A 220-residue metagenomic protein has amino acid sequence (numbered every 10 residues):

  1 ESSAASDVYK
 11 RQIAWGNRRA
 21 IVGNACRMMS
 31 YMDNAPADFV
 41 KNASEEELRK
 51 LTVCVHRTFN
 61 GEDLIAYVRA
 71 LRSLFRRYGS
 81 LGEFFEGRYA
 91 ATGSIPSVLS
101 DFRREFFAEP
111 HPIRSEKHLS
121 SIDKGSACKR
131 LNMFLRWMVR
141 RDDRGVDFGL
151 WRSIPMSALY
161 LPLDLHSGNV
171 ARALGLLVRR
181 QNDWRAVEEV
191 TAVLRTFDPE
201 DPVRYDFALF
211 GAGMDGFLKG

Functional and structural regions predicted by a protein language model:
E1-A5, Y9: Single conserved hydrophobic/aromatic residue that forms the stacking wall/gate of nucleotide- or nucleobase-binding
A4, A20, N24, D63 (+2 more regions): Residue-level detector of well-ordered alpha-helical segments, enriched for hydrophobic/aromatic packing positions
D7, G16-A20, N24-C26, N34-P36 (+1 more regions): Gly/Gly-Pro- and Ser/Thr-rich, intrinsically disordered tail segments characteristic of DNA damage-repair and tolerance
N24-M28, F85-G87: "Short basic amphipathic alpha-helical interaction patches in structured regions
M28-M32, E46, G211-D215: A short structural micro-motif
Y31-F84: Hydrophobic/aromatic-rich structural module bridging two neighboring secondary-structure elements via a short loop
L81-G220: C-terminal accessory module of base-excision DNA glycosylases/AP lyases that mediates lesion recognition and DNA
